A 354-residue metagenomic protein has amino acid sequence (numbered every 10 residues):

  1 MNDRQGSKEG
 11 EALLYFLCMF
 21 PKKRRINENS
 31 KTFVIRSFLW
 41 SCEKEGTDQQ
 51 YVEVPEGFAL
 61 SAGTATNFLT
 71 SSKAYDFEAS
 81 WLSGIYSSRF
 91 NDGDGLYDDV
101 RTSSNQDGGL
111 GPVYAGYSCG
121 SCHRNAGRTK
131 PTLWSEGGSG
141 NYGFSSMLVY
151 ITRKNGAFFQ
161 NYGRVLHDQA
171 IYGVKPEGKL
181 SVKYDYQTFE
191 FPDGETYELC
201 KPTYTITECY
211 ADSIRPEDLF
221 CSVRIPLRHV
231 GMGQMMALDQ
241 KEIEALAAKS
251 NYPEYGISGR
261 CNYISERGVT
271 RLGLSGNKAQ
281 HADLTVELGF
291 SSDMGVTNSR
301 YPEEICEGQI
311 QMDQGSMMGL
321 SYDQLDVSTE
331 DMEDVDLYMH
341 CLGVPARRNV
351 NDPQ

Functional and structural regions predicted by a protein language model:
M1, A12-Q49: Bacterial Sec-dependent N-terminal signal peptides
N2-Q5, F16-R25, G109, L325 (+1 more regions): Generic secretory/membrane-interface signal
D3, S7, Y15-M19, S41 (+3 more regions): Generic detector of low-complexity/intrinsically disordered segments and short hydrophobic N-terminal stretches
D3-R4, F16, E28-S30, Y186 (+2 more regions): Short linear motifs in intrinsically disordered/low-complexity regions
G6, I26-N27, F38, N155 (+2 more regions): Small/flexible residues
G6-E9, L13-L14, G163, G173: N-terminal amphipathic/hydrophobic targeting modules at extreme N-termini, encompassing cleavable Sec/SRP-type signal
G6-S7, M19, K31, Y172 (+2 more regions): A generic signature of intrinsically disordered, low-complexity regions enriched in glycine/proline and charged/polar
E43-Q354: Periplasmic c-type cytochrome electron-transfer domains
